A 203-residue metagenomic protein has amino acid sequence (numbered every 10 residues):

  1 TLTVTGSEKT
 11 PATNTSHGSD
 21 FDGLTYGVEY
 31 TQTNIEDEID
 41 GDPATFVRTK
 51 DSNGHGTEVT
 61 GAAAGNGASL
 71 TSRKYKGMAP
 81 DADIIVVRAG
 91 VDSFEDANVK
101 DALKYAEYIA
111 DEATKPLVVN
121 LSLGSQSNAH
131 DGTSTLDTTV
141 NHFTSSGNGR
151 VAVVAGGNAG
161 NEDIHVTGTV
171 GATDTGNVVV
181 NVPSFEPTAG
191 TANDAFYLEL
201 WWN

Functional and structural regions predicted by a protein language model:
T1-N98, A113-V118, G132, G147-V151 (+3 more regions): Subtilisin-like serine protease catalytic core
T57-G61, A97, D101-K104, Y108 (+1 more regions): Solvent-exposed, polar/charged alpha-helical surfaces in well-ordered, non-transmembrane soluble domains, broadly
G67, K100-K104, V178-N181: A Trp-anchored, charged/polar loop motif used as the substrate-binding/catalytic surface of acyl/ester-handling
K76, D101-A102, T169: General N-terminal targeting signals
R88, L103-D131, A155: Short acidic, glycine-rich surface-loop motifs adjacent to enzyme active sites
G124-N203: Substrate-binding/specificity loop regions of serine endopeptidase catalytic domains, predominantly subtilases
